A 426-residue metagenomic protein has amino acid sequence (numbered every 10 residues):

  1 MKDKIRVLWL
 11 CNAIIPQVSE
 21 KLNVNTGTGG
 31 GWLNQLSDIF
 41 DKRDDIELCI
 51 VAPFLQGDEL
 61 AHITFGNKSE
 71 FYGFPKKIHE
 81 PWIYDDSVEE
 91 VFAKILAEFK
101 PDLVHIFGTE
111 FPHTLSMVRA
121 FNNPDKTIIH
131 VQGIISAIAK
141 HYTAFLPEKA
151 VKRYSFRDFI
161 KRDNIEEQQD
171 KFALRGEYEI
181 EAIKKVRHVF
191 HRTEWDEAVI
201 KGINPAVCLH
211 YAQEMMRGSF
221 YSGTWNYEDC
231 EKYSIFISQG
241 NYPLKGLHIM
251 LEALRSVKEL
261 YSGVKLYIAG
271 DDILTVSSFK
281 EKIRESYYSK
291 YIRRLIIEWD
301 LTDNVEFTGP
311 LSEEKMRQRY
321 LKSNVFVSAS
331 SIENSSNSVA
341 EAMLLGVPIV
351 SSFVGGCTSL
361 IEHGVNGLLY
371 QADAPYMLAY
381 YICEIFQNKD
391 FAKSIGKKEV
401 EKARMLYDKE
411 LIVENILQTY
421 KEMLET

Functional and structural regions predicted by a protein language model:
M1-D58, N67-E70: N-terminal subdomain of nucleotide-sugar transferases
L8, N226-K245, L251-K258, L266-Y267: Conserved donor-binding/catalytic core segment of Leloir-type glycosyltransferases
L96, P310, Q318-S323: Short alpha-helical donor nucleotide-sugar binding micro-motif in glycosyltransferases
V151-H188: Membrane-proximal helix-turn-helix segments that form the acceptor-binding/catalytic region of lipid-linked
K280-P310: Nucleotide-activated donor-binding/catalytic signature segment of Leloir-type glycosyltransferases, i.e., the conserved
S331: Aromatic "clamp/platform" in nucleotide-sugar-dependent glycosyltransferases that forms part of the donor/acceptor
P348-S351: Short hydrophobic beta-strand element within catalytic cores of glycosyltransferases and related nucleotide-activated
H363-G364, L368-P375, E384-K389: Conserved acidic donor-binding segment of nucleotide-sugar-dependent glycosyltransferases
